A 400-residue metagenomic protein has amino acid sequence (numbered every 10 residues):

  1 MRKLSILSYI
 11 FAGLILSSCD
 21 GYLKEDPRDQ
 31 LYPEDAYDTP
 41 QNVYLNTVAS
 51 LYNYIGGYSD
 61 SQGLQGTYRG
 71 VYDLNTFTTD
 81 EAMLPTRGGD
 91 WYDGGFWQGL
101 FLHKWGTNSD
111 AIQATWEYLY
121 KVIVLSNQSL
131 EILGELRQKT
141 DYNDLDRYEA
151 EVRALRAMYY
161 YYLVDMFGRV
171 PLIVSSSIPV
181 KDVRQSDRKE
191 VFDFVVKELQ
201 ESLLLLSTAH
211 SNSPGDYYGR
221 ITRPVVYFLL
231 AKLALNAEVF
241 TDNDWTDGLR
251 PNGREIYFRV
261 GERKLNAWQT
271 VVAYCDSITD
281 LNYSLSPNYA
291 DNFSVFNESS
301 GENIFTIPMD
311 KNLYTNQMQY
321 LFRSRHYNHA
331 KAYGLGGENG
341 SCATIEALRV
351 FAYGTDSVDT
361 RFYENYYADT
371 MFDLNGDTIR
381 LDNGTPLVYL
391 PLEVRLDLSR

Functional and structural regions predicted by a protein language model:
M1-L4: Positively charged n-region of N-terminal signal peptides that target proteins for export
I6-L14: Sec-dependent N-terminal signal peptides
S17-S18: C-terminal motif of bacterial Sec signal peptides marking the signal peptidase cleavage site
T39-Y44, V48, Y52, G56-Q62 (+4 more regions): Elongated scaffold/linker segments in the mid-to-C-terminal portions of large proteins
P40-A49, N53-L64, P85-F167, P179-G215 (+1 more regions): Conserved, well-structured interaction surfaces
Y162-D165, P171, H210, N236-N243: Short coil/turn linking the two alpha-helices of tandem helical-hairpin repeats
R169-K189, F240-V272: Short coil/linker segments at helix-helix boundaries
